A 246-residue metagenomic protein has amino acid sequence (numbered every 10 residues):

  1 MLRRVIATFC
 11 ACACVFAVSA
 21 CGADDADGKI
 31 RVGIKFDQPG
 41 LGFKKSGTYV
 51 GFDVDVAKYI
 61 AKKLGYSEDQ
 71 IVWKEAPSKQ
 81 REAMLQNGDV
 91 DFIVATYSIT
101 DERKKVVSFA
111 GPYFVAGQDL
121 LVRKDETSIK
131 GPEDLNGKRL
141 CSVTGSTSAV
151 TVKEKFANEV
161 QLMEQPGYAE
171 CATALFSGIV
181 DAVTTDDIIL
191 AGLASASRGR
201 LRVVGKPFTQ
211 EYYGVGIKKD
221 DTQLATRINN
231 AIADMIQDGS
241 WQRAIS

Functional and structural regions predicted by a protein language model:
A26-A95: Extracytoplasmic small-molecule ligand-binding "clamshell" domains of the periplasmic binding protein/Venus flytrap
F36-P39, Y49-L64, D119-A172, A182 (+2 more regions): Bilobed "Venus flytrap"/periplasmic-binding protein-like clamshell domains and structurally analogous long
D55-K63, E126, S146, G214-S246: Extended ligand-binding regions for polar small-molecule ligands
Q70-V72, T147-M163, R202-V203, I232-S246: Ligand-binding clefts/hinges and TM-proximal coupling segments of bilobed small-molecule sensing domains
I71-A83, T127-S128, M163-T173, S177 (+1 more regions): Short helix-initiation/N-cap motifs at beta->coil->alpha
I71-D134: Acidic, polar ligand-binding/catalytic clefts
A95-K105, T151-E154, F176-Q210: A ligand-binding cleft/hinge motif common to bilobed small-molecule-binding domains
F114-V122, D187, A191-A233: Periplasmic-binding protein-like
